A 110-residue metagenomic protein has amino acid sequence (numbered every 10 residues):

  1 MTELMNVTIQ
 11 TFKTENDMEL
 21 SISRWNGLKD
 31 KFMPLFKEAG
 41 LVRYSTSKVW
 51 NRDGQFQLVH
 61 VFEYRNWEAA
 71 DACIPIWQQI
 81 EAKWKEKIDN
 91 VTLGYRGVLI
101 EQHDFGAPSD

Functional and structural regions predicted by a protein language model:
M1-E3, K37-E38: Short, surface-exposed loop and linker segments with low hydrophobicity and enrichment for Pro/Ser/Thr
M1-T2, P108-D110: Basic/polar N-terminal segments that are highly enriched at the extreme N-terminus, encompassing both cleavable
L4-F12, S45-Q78: Short, well-ordered beta-strand segments in beta-rich or mixed alpha/beta enzyme and ligand-binding folds
K13-W25: Short, surface-exposed ligand-recognition loops at beta-strand->loop->(often short) alpha-helix junctions that present
E19, D53, D71, G106-A107: A broad, structure-centric signal for solvent-exposed, well-ordered loop/edge residues that line or flank functional
G27-R43, V61-I100, S109-D110: An amphipathic, aromatic/His-enriched active-site/gating alpha helix that lines ligand/cofactor pockets
Q102-D104: Long, low-complexity, Ser/Thr/Gly/Pro-rich intrinsically disordered segments that act as flexible linkers and assembly
